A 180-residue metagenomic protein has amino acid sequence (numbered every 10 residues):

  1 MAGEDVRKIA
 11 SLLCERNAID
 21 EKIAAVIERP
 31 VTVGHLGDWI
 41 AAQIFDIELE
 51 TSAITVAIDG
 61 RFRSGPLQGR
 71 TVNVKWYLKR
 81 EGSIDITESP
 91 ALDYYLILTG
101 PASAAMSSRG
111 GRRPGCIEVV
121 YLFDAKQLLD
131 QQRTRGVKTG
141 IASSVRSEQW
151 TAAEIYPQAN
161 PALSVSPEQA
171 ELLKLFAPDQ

Functional and structural regions predicted by a protein language model:
M1-A57, R61-Q180: Nucleic-acid endonuclease domains
